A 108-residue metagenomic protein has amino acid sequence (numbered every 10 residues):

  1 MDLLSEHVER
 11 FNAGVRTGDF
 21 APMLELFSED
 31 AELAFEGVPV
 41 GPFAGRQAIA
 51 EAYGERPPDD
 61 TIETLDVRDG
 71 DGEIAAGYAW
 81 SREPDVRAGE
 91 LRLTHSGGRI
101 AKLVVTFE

Functional and structural regions predicted by a protein language model:
M1-E25, E29, R99: Short, low-complexity N-terminal intrinsically disordered segments enriched in polar/charged residues
L3, A50-E108: A beta-strand edge to alpha-helix "cap/lid" segment located at domain peripheries
V8, V15, V38-V40, V67 (+2 more regions): Extended aliphatic helical segments
V15, A31-E32, E83-P84: Short hydrophobic/aromatic segments of transmembrane alpha-helices and their interfaces
R16, F43, A75: Short glycine/serine/threonine-biased micro-segments
P22-L24, E29-G70: A solvent-exposed, acidic/Ser-Thr-rich amphipathic alpha-helical stretch
